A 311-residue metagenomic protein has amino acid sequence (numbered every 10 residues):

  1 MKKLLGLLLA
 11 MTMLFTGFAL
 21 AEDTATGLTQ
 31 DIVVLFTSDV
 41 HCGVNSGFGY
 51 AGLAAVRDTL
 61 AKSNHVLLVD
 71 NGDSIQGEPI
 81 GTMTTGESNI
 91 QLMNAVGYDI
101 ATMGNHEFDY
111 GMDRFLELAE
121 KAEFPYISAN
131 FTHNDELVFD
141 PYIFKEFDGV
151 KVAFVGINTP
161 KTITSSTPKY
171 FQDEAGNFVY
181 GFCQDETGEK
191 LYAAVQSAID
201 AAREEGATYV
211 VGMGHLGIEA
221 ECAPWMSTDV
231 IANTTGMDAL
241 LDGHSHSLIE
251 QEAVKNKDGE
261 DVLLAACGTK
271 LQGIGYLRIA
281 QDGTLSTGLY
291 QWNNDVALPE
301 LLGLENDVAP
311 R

Functional and structural regions predicted by a protein language model:
K3-A21: Sec-dependent N-terminal signal peptides of Gram-positive bacterial secreted proteins and lipoproteins
K3-L4, D258, D307: N-terminal cationic leader/targeting segments used for protein routing and processing
E22-A297, G303: Acidic, metal/ion-coordinating pockets
